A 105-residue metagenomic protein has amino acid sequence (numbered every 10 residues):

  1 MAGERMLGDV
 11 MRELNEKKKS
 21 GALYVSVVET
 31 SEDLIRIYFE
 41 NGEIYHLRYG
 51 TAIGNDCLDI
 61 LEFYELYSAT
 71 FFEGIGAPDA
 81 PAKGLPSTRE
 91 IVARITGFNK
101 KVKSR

Functional and structural regions predicted by a protein language model:
M1-R105: Acidic, Ser/Thr/Pro-enriched low-complexity segments and adjacent helix/loop capping patches that create flexible
